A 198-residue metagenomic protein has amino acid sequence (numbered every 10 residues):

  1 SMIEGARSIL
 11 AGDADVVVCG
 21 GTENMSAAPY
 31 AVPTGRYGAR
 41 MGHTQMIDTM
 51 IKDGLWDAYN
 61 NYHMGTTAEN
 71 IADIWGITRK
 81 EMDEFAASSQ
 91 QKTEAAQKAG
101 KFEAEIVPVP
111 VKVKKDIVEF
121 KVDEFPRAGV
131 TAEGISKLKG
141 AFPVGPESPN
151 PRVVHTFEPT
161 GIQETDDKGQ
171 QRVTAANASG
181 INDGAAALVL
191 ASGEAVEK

Functional and structural regions predicted by a protein language model:
S1, N60-M64, G180-A186: Catalytic-loop motifs flanking and including active-site residues across diverse enzymes
S1-E23, T66, A72-K101, A187-E197: Active-site-proximal alpha-helical scaffold in enzymes
A6, V16-I71: Flexible glycine-/small-residue-enriched beta->alpha junction loops that bind anionic phosphate/pyrophosphate groups
K52-G54, T78, N177: A short, structure-level motif marking secondary-structure boundaries and short turns
D53, E69, D73, G169-A175: Flexible glycine/proline-enriched surface loops and loop-helix/loop-strand junctions
E81-E197: N-terminal extracellular/periplasmic Venus flytrap/periplasmic-binding protein-like
